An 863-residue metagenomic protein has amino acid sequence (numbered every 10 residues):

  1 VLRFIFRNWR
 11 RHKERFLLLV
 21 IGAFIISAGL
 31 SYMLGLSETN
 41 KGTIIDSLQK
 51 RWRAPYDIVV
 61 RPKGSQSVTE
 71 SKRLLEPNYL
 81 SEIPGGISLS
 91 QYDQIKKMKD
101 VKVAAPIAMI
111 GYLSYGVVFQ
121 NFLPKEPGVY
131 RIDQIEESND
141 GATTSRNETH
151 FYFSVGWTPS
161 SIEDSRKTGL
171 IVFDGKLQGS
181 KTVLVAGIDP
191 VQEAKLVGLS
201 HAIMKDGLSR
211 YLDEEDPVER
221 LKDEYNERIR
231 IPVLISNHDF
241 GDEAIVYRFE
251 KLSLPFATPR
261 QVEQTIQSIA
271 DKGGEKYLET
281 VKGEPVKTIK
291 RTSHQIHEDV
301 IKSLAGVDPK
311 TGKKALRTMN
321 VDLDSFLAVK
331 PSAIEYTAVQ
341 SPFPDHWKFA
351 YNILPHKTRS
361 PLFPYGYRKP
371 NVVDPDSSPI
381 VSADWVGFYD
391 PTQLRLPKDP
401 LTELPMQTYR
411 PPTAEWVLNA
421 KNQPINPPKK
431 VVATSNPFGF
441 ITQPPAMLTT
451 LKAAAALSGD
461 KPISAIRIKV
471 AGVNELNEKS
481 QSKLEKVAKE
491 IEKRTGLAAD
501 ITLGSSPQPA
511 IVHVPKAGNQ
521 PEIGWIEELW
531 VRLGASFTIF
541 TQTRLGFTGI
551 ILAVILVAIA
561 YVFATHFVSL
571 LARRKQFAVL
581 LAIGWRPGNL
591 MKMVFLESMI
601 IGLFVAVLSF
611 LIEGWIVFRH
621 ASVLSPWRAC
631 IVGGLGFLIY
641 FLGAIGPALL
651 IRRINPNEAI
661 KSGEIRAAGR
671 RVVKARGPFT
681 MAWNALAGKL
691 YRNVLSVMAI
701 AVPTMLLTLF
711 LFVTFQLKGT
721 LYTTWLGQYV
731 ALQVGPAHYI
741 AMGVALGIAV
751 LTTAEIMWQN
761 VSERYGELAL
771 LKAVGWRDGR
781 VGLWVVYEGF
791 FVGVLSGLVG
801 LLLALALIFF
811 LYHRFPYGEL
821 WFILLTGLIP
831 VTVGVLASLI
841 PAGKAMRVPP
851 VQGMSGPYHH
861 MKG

Functional and structural regions predicted by a protein language model:
V1-G35, G42-A54, V531-F537, R586 (+5 more regions): N-terminal Sec/SRP start-transfer signal
K13-I44, W525, V531-A578, M599-L608 (+5 more regions): Hydrophobic alpha-helical transmembrane segments of multi-pass inner-membrane transport and secretion
A28-V59, K63-S67, K125-N139, P159 (+2 more regions): Alpha-helical transmembrane segments
K50-Y56, V60-G64, V372-F540, K718-L726: Mechanotransmission and gating elements of multispan inner-membrane complexes involved in transport and envelope
W52-S377, S482-K486: Membrane-proximal extracellular/periplasmic loop immediately following the first transmembrane helix
V554, V579-V617, L695-T704, L771-I808: Transmembrane alpha-helical interface segments in multi-pass membrane proteins
T565-S569, I612, W627, I631-R671 (+4 more regions): C-terminal membrane-exit region of the final transmembrane helix in multipass inner-membrane proteins
F604-F637, I645, L649-R653, F710-Q728 (+4 more regions): Short helix-loop junctions at transmembrane helix boundaries
